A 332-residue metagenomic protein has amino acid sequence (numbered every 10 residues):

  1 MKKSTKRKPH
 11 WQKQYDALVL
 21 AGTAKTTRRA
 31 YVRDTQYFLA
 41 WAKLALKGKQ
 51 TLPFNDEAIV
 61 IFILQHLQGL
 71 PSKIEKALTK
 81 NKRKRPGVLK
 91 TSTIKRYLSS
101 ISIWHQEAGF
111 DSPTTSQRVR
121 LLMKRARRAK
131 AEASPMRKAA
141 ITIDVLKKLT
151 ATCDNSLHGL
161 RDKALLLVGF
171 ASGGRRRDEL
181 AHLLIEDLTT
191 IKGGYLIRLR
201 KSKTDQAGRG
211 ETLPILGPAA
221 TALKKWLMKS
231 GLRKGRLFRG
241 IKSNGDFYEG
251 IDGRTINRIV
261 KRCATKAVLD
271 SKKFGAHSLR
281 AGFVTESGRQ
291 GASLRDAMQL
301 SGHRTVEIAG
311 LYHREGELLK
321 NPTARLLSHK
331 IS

Functional and structural regions predicted by a protein language model:
M1-K2, L327-S332: C-terminal secondary-structure termini that scaffold catalytic or DNA-interacting sites
Q12-T26, Q36-P135, A151-N155: N-terminal core-binding DNA-recognition domain of tyrosine recombinases/integrases
I143-R177: Basic, Lys/Arg- and aromatic-enriched nucleic-acid-binding interface segment
R161-K163, G253, N257, R280-A281: Short, leucine-enriched amphipathic alpha-helices that occur as contiguous helical runs
L167, S278-R304, K320: C-terminal catalytic core of tyrosine-transesterase DNA break-rejoin enzymes
D178-K225, E307: Conserved tyrosine-mediated DNA breakage-rejoining catalytic core shared by Y-recombinases
T204-K225, R236-K261: C-terminal catalytic core of Y-nucleophile DNA break-rejoin enzymes
S301-L326: Catalytic-site neighborhood detector that most strongly recognizes the C-terminal catalytic loop/helix of tyrosine
